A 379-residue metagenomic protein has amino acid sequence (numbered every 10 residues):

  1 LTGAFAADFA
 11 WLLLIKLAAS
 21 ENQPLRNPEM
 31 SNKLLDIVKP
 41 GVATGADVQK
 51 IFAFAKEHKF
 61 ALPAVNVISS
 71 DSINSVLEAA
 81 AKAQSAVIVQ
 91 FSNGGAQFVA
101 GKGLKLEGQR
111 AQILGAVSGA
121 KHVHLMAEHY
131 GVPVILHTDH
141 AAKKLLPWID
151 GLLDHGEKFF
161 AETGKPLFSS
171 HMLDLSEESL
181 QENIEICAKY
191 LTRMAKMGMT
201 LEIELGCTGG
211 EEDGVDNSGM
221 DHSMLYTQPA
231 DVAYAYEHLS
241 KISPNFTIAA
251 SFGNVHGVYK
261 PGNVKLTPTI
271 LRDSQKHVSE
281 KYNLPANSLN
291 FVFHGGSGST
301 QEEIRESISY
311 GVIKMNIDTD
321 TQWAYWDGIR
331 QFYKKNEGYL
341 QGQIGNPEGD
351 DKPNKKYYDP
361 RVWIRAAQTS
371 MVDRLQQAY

Functional and structural regions predicted by a protein language model:
D8-E29: Short, Lys/Arg-enriched N-terminal segments with co-localized hydrophobic residues within the first ~10-30 amino acids
S31-F60: N-terminal amphipathic alpha-helix/helix-capping segment at the start of soluble metabolic enzymes
P40, V65-I68, T138-A141, S176 (+5 more regions): Glycine- and other small-residue-rich loops at beta-strand/loop junctions that grip anionic moieties
K50-I51, D71-A86, G94-Q97, G103-E107 (+5 more regions): Alpha/beta enzyme core
L62-V65, V87-F91, V134-H140, S169-L173 (+4 more regions): Hydrophobic faces of well-ordered beta-strands that scaffold small-molecule active sites in alpha/beta enzyme cores
P147-W148, G298-Y310: Catalytic cores of alpha/beta
S170-E177, Y310-W326: Glycine-rich phosphate-binding active-site loops on the catalytic face of alpha/beta enzymes
K335-Y379: Extended, intrinsically disordered, low-complexity segments
